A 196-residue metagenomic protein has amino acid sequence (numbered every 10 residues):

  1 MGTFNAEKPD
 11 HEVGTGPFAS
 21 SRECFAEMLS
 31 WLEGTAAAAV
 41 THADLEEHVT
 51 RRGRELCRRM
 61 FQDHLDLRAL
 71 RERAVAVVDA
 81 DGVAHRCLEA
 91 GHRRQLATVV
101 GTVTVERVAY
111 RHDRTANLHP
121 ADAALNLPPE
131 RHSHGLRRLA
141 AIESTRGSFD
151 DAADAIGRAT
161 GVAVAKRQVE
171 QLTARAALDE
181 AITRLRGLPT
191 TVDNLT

Functional and structural regions predicted by a protein language model:
G2-A109, D113: Short, conserved DNA-binding cores of transcription-related domains
G2-K8, E12, G16-A36, V103-L195: Short, positively charged, Gly/Tyr-enriched micro-motifs that form contact patches at catalytic or ligand/partner
